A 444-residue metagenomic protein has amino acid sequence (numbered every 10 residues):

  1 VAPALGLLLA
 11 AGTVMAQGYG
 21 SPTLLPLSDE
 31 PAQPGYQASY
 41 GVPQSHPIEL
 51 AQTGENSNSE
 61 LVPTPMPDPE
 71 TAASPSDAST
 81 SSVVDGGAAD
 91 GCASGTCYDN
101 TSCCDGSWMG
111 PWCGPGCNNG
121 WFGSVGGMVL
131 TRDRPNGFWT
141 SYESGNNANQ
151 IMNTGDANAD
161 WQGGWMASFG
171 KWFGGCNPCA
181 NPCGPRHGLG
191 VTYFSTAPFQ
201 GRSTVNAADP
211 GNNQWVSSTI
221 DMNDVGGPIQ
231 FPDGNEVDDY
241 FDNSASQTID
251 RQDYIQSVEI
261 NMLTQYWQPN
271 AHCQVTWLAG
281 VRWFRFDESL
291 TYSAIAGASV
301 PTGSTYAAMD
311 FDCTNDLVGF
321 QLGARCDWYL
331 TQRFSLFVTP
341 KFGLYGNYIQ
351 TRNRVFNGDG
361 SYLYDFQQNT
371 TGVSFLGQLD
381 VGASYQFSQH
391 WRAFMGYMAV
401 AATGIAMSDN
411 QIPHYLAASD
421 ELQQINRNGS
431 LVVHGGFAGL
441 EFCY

Functional and structural regions predicted by a protein language model:
A10-E143, I151, K171-T192, F394 (+1 more regions): Intrinsically disordered, low-complexity Gly/Pro-rich repeat tracts
N119-W121, W165, N177, C183-L189 (+5 more regions): Outer-envelope beta-barrel architecture signal
G120, Q162-M166, I255-E259, Q274-T276 (+3 more regions): Transmembrane beta-barrel architecture of outer-membrane proteins
V125, A167-K171, I260-T264, A279 (+5 more regions): Residues on the lipid-exposed face of transmembrane beta-strands in outer-membrane beta-barrel proteins
V129-D133, S195-F199, V281-D287, F342-Q350 (+2 more regions): Transmembrane beta-strands of outer-membrane beta-barrel pores
N136-E143, A148-D160, P198-I255, F286-D316 (+3 more regions): Extracellular/periplasm-exposed beta-strand and loop segments of Gram-negative cell-envelope proteins, dominated by
F173-G175, C183, Y266-Q268, W328-Q332 (+2 more regions): Outer-membrane beta-barrel strand-turn architecture
G429-Y444: Outer-membrane beta-barrel "beta-signal"
